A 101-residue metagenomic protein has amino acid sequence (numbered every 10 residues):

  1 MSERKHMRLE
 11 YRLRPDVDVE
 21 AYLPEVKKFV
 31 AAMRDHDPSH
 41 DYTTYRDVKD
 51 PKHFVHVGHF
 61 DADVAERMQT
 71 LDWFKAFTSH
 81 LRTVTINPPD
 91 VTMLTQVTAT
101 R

Functional and structural regions predicted by a protein language model:
M1-K5, H40-K52, A76-R101: Glycine-rich beta-strand-turn "strand-cap" elements at beta-sheet edges
K5-R12, D41-L71: Short, well-ordered beta-strand segments in beta-rich or mixed alpha/beta enzyme and ligand-binding folds
R12-P24: Short, surface-exposed ligand-recognition loops at beta-strand->loop->(often short) alpha-helix junctions that present
V17-V19, V64-E66, A99-R101: Residue-level signal for secondary-structure boundary sites
K28-H40, H59-T92: An amphipathic, aromatic/His-enriched active-site/gating alpha helix that lines ligand/cofactor pockets
